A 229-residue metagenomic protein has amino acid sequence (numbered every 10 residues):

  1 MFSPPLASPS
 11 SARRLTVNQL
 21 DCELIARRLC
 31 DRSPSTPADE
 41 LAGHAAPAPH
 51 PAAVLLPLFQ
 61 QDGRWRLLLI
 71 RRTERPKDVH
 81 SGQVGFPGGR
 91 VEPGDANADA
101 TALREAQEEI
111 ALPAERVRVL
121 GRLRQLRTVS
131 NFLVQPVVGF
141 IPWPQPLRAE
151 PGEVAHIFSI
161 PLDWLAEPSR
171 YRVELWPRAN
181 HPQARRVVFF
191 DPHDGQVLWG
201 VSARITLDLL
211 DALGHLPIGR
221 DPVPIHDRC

Functional and structural regions predicted by a protein language model:
M1-F86, R90-Q145, V154, D163 (+1 more regions): N-terminal leader/linker segments that precede catalytic domains of diphosphate-processing enzymes
A149-A184: Amphipathic alpha-helical blocks and their helix-capping loop/short-beta junctions
